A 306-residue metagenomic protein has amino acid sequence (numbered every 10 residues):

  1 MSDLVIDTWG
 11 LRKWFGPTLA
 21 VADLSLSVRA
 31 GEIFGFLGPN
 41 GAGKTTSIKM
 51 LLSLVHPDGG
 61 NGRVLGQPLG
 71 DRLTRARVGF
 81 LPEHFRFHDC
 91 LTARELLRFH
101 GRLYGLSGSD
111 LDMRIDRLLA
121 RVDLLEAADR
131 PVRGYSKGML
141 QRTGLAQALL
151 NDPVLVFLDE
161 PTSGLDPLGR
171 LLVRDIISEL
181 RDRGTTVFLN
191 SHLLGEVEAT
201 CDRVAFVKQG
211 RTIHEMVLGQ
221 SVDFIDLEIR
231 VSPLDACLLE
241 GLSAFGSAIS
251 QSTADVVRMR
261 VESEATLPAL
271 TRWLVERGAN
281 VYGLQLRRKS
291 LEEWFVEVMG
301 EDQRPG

Functional and structural regions predicted by a protein language model:
D3-T8, K13-K208, T212-H214: ABC transporter nucleotide-binding domains
F15, V28, S191, P233 (+2 more regions): Conserved residues at beta->alpha junctions
A20, G70, E196, L234-L238 (+2 more regions): Short phosphate-engaging motifs
Q67, A127, K137, R230 (+3 more regions): Structured loop/turn residues at secondary-structure junctions
T74, C237-L242, A269-L270: Hydrophobic side chains in well-ordered alpha-helices
D123, L171, S247-S250, N280-Q285: A short linear hydrophobic-aromatic micro-motif
V173-V261: ABC transporter nucleotide-binding domain
E262-G306: C-terminal coupling/interaction segments
